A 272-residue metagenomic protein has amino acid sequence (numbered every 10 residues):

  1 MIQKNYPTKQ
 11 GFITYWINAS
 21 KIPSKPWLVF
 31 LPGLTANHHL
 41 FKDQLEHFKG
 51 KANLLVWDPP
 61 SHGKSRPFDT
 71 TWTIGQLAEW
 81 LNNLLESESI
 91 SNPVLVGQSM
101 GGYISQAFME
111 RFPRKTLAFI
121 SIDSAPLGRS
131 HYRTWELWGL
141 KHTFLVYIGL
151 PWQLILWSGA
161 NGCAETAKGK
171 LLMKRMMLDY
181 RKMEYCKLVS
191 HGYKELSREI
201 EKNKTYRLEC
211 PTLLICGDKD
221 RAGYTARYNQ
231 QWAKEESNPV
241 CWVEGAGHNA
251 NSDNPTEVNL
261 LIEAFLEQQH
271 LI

Functional and structural regions predicted by a protein language model:
M1-L28, K49-A52, I90-S91, L171 (+1 more regions): Alpha/beta-hydrolase fold catalytic core
T14-K64, Q230: Conserved HGGG/HGGXW glycine-rich cap/lid loop of the alpha/beta-hydrolase fold
L55-V96, L260: Active-site loop/oxyanion-hole signature of alpha/beta-hydrolase fold enzymes
G97-G101, S105: Gly/Ala-rich beta-loop-alpha elbow adjacent to hydrolase catalytic centers
E110, T116-I148: Flexible "cap/lid" loop of the alpha/beta hydrolase fold
S130-Y132, L150-R207: Conserved alpha/beta-hydrolase catalytic His-Asp/Glu region
T212-A246, S252: Conserved loop-alpha-helix segment in the C-terminal half of the alpha/beta-hydrolase fold that carries the catalytic
E236-I272: Catalytic active-site module of serine/aspartate enzymes centered on a nucleophile-bearing elbow/loop
